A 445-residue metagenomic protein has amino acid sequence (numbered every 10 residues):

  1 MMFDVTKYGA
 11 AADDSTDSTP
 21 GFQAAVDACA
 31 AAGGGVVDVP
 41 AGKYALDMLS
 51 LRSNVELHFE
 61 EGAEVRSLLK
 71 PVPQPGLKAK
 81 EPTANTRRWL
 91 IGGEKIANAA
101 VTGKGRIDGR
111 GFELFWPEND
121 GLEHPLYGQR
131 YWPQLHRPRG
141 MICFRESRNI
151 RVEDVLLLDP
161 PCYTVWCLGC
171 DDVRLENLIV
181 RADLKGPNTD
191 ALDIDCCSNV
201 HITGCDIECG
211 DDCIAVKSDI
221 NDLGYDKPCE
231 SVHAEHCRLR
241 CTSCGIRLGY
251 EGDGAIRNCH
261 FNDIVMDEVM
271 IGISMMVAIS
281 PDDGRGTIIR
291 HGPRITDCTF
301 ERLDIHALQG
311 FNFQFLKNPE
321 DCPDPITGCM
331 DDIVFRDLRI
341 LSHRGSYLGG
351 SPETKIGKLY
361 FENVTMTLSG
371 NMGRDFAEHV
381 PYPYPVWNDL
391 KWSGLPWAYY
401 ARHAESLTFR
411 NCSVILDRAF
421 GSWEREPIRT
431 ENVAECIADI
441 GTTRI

Functional and structural regions predicted by a protein language model:
M1-I445: Extracellular/periplasmic carbohydrate-active domains that bind, remodel, or depolymerize complex polysaccharides
